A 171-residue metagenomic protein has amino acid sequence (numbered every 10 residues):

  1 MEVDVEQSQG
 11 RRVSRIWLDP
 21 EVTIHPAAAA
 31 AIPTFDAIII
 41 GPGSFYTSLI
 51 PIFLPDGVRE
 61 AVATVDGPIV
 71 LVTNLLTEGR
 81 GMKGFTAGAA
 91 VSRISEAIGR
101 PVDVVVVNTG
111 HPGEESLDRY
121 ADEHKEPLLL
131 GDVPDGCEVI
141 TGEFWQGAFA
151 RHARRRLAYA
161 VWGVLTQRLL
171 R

Functional and structural regions predicted by a protein language model:
M1-Y46: Active-site gating loop/helix substructures
G10, H25, A31-P33, F45 (+3 more regions): Conserved phosphate- and dinucleotide-binding cores of soluble alpha/beta proteins, encompassing both enzyme active
G41, V72-T73, V106-N108: Short beta-strand segments
G84-R171: C-terminal functional extensions of proteins
